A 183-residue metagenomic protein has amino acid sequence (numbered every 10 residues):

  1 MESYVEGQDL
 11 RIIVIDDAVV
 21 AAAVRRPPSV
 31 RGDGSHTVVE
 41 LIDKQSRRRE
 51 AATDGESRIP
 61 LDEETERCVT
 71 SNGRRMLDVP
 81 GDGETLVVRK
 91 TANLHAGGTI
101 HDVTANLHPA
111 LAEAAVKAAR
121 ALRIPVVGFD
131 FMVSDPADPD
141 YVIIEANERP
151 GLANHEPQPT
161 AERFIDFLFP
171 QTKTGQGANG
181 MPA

Functional and structural regions predicted by a protein language model:
M1-Q8, V20-A22, S29-G55: Conserved ATP-binding module of the ATP-grasp superfamily
E2, F129, I144: Active-site flanking residues adjacent to catalytic metal/cofactor-binding acidic residues
Y4-V5, I13, M132, N147: Anionic group-transfer/hydrolysis microenvironments
E6, D17, P136-D138: Short strand-connecting beta-turns/loops that link adjacent beta-strands
R11-R25, V142-A146: Beta-strand scaffold of nucleotide-dependent catalytic cores
P27-P28, G151: A short acidic/small-residue loop/turn micro-motif
D43-A137: A long amphipathic alpha-helix within ATP-dependent nucleotide-binding catalytic cores
A96-E113, R120-I124, V133-A183: C-terminal active-site "lid" helix and adjoining low-complexity regulatory extension at the edge of ATP-using catalytic
